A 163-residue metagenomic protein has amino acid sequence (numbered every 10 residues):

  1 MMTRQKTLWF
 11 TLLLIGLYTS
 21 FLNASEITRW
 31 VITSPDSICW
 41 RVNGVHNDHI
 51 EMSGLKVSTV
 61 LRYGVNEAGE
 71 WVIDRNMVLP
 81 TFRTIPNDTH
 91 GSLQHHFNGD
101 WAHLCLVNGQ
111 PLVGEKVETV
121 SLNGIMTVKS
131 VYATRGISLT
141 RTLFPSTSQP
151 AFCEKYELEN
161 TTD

Functional and structural regions predicted by a protein language model:
M1-Q5: N-terminal secretory signal peptides that target proteins for export/translocation
F10-S20: Bacterial N-terminal signal peptides
A24-G109, I125-M126: Beta-strand-rich N-terminal accessory domains
T33, V65, V131-A133, E159: A generic structural motif
L106-Q149: Extended, loop-rich substrate-binding clefts of extracytoplasmic carbohydrate-active enzymes
F152-E154: Structural beta-strand segments of beta-rich domains
Y156-T162: Asparagine-centered strand-capping/turn motif at beta-strand->loop junctions
